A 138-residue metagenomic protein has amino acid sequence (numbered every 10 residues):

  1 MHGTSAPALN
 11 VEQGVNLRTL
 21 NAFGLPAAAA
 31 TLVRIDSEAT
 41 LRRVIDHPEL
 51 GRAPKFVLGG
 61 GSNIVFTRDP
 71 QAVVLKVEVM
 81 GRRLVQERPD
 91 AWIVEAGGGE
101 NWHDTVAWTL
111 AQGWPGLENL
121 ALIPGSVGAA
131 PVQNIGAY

Functional and structural regions predicted by a protein language model:
H2-Y138: Anion-binding (especially nucleotide phosphate/pyrophosphate-binding) glycine-rich loop and adjoining beta-alpha core
